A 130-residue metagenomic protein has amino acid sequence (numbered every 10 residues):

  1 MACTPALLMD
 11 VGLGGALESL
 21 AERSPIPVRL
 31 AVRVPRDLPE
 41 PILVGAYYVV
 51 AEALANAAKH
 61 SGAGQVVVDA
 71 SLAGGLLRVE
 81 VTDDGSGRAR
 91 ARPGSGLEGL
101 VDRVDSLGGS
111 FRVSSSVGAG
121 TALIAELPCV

Functional and structural regions predicted by a protein language model:
M1-V130: Coiled-coil dimerization/phosphotransfer module
